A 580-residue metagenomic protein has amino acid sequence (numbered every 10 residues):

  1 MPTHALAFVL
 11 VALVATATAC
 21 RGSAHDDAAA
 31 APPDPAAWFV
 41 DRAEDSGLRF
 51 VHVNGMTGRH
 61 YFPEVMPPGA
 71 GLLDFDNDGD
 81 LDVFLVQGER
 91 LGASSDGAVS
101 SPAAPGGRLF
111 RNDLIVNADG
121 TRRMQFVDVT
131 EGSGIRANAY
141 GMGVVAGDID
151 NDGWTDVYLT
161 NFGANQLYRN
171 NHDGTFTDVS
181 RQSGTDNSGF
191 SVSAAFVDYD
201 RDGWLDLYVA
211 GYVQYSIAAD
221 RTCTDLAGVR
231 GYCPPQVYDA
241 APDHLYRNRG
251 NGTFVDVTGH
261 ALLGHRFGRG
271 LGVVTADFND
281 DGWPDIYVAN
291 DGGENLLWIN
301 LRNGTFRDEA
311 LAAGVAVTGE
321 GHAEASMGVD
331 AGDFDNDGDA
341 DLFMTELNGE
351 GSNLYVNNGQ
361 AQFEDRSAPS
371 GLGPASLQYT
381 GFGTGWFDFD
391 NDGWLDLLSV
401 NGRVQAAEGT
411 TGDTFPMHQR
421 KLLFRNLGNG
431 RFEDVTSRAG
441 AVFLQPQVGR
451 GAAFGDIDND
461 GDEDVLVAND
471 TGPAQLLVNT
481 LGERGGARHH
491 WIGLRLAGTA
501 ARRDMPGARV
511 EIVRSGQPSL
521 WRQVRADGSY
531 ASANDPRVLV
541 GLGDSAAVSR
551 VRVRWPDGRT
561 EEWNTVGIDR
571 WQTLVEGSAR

Functional and structural regions predicted by a protein language model:
A17-A19: C-terminal motif of bacterial Sec signal peptides marking the signal peptidase cleavage site
G22-S23, A31, P35-W38, S46 (+3 more regions): Gly/Ser/Thr/Pro-enriched helix-cap/hinge segments flanking short amphipathic alpha-helices
F39-R42, G120-G134, T175-T185, G252-G264 (+3 more regions): Blade-edge beta-strand/turn elements of extracellular beta-propeller and related beta-sheet repeat scaffolds
L48-G69, A103, S133-V145, G184-A195 (+9 more regions): Repeat-based blade/solenoid architectures
P67-N77, R111-N112, Y140-W154, R169 (+9 more regions): Beta-propeller blade termini
D80-Q87, D152-N161, L207-G211, D281 (+6 more regions): Hydrophobic beta-strand segments that make up the repeating blades of beta-propeller and related beta-repeat
V86-A104, G211-Y238, S399-P416: Short, conserved, GDST-rich strand-edge loop motifs in beta-rich repeat architectures
G107-D113, A241-N248, I299, V356 (+1 more regions): Beta-propeller blade signature
